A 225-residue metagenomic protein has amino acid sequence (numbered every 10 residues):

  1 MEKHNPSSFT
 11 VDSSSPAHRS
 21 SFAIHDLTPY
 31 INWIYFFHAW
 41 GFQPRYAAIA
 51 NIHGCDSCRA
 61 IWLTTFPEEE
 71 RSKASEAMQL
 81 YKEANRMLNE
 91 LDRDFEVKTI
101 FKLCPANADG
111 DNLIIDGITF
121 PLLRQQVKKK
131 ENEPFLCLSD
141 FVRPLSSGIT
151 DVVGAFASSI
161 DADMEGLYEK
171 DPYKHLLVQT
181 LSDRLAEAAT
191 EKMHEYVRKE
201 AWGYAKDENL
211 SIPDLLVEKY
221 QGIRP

Functional and structural regions predicted by a protein language model:
M1-L176, T180, A201: Active-site loops and adjacent core secondary-structure elements that bind or stabilize anionic groups
K98-D111, D116, E195-P225: Compositionally biased, low-complexity/repeat regions
L167-S211, L216: A contiguous, surface-oriented mixed alpha/beta subdomain in the mid-to-C-terminal portion of proteins that forms
